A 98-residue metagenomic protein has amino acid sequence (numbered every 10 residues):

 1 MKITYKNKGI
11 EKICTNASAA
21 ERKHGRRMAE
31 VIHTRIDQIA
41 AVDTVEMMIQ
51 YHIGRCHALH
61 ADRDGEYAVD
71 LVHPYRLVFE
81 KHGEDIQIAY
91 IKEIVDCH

Functional and structural regions predicted by a protein language model:
M1, A20, R55, Y90-I91: Glycine-rich, flexible loop/turn motifs
M1-I36: Arg/Lys-rich, positively charged N-terminal/basic patches that mediate binding to nucleic acids
K6, M28, I32-R35, R55 (+2 more regions): Amphipathic alpha-helical interface surfaces
T15-A19, D64, D96: A broad detector of the eukaryotic-type serine/threonine protein kinase catalytic domain
N16, Q38-V45: A structural signal for alpha-helix termini and helix-coil/disorder junctions
D43-Y67: A short, surface-exposed loop/turn module that caps and links secondary-structure elements
H60, Y67-H98: Enriched for short, Lys/Arg-rich terminal
